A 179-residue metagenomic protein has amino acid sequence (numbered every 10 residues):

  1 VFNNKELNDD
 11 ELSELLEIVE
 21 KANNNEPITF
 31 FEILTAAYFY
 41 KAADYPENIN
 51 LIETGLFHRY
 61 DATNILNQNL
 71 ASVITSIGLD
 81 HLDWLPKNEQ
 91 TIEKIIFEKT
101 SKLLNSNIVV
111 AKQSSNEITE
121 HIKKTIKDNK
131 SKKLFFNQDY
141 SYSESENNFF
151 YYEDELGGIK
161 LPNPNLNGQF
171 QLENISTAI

Functional and structural regions predicted by a protein language model:
V1-N67, D83-E89: ATP-dependent carboxylate-amine ligase catalytic core
F2, V110-Q113, N165-L166: Thr-Gly-centered strand-to-loop micro-motif
K5-E11, G157-N165: Short amphipathic beta-strand/extended segments with alternating polar/hydrophobic composition
N23-P27, N163-Q169: A short glycine/serine-rich beta->alpha loop
N25, Y45-E53, N69-L161, I175 (+1 more regions): Acidic, Mg2+-coordinating active-site environments of NTP-dependent enzymes
L166-A178: Short glycine/threonine-rich catalytic loop with a Thr-x-Gly-x-Asp
